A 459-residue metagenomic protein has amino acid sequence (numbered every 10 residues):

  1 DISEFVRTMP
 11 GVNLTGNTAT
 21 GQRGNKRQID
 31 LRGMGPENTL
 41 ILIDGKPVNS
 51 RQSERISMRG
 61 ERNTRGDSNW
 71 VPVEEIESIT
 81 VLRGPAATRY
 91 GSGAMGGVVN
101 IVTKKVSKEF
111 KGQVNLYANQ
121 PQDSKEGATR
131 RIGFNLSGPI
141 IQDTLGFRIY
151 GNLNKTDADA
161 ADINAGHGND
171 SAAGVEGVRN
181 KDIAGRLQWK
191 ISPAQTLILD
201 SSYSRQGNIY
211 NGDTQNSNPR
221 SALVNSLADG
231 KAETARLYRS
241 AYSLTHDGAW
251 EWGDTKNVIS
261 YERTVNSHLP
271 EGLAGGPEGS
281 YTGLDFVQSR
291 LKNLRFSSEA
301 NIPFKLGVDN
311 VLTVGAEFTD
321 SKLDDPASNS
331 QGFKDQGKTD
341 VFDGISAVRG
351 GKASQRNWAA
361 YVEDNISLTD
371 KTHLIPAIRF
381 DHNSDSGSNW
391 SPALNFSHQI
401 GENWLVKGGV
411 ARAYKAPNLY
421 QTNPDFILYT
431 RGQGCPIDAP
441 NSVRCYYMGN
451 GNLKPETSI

Functional and structural regions predicted by a protein language model:
I2-F5, R27-D30, L42-D44, G66-N69 (+3 more regions): N-terminal periplasmic accessory domains that precede and gate Gram-negative outer-membrane beta-barrel machines
S3-R51, E77: Extracytoplasmic beta-strand/coil segments of soluble accessory domains associated with Gram-negative outer-membrane
P47-R83: Short acidic/polar hinge/loop motifs at secondary-structure boundaries that mediate gating or recognition
S107-K231: Periplasmic-side early beta-strands and strand-to-turn transitions of outer-membrane beta-barrels
G112-Q120, N154, H373-N383, W390 (+1 more regions): Transmembrane beta-strand segments that form the barrel wall of outer-membrane beta-barrel proteins
S124-T129, D159-G168, S204, Y210-N218 (+8 more regions): Outer-membrane beta-barrel translocator domains and adjoining extracellular loop/strand segments of Gram-negative
Q188-Q206, K231-S388, Q399-G401: Face-selective signature of the C-terminal outer-membrane beta-barrel domain
A222-H246, R349-Q355, Q399, N403-L405 (+1 more regions): Outer-membrane beta-barrel signature, preferentially recognizing the C-terminal barrel domain of Gram-negative
